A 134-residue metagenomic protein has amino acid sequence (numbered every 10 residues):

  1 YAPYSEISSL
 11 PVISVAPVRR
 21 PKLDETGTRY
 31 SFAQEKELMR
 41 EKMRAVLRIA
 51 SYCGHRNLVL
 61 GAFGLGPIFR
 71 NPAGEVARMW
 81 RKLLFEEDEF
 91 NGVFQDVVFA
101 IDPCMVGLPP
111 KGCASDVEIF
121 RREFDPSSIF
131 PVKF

Functional and structural regions predicted by a protein language model:
Y1-L58, A62-F134: Macrodomain-like recognition of ADP-ribose-binding/processing modules
